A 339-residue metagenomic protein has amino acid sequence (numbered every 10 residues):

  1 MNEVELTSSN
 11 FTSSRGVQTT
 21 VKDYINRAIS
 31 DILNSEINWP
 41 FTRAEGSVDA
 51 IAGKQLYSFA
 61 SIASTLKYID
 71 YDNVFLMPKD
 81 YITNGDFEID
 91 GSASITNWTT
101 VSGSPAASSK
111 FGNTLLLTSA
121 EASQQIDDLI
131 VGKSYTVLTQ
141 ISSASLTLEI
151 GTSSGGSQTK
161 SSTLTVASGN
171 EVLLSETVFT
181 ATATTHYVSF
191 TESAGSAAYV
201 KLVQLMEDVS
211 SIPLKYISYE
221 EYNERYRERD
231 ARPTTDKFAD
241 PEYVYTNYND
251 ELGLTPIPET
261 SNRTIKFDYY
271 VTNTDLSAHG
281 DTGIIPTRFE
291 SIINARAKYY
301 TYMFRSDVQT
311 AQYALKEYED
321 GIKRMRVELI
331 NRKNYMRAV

Functional and structural regions predicted by a protein language model:
M1-G85, S92, W98-T99, N170-E171 (+2 more regions): Glycine-enriched, solvent-exposed interface loops adjoining structured elements
F87, L115, A120-L146, S175-A181 (+1 more regions): Extra-cytoplasmic beta-strand recognition segments
G103-E121: Short carbohydrate-recognition loop motifs
L117, I130-G132, A167-S168, A181-A183 (+2 more regions): Surface-exposed coil/turn segments at beta-strand junctions on protein surfaces, enriched
A144-S154, V188: Beta-strand acidic-aromatic groove motif in beta-rich domains, primarily in extracellular
G151-S157, Y318-D320: Short edge-strand/loop segments of extracellular domains
G155-T184: Extracellular carbohydrate recognition and processing domains and analogous Trp-centered ligand-binding platforms
S189-S196: Short beta-strand-plus-loop segments that form exposed binding edges in beta-rich domains
